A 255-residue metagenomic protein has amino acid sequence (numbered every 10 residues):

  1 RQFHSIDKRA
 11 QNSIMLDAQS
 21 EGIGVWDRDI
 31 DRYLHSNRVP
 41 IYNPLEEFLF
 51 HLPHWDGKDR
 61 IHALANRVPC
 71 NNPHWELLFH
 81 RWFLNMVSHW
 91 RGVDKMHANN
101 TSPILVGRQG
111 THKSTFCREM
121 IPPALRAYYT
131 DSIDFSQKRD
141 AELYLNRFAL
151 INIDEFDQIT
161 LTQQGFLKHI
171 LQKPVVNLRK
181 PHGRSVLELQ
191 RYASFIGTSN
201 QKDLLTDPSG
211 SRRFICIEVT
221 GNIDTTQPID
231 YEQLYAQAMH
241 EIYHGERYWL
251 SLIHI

Functional and structural regions predicted by a protein language model:
R1-W55: Conserved glycine-centered beta->alpha loop in an early N-terminal alpha/beta scaffold
L34-N146: P-loop NTPase catalytic core of nucleic-acid-dependent motor ATPases
A141-N146, K180-T198: AAA+/SF3 P-loop NTPase mechanochemical coupling elements
L150-L171, L205-G210: Conserved AAA+/SF3 P-loop NTPase catalytic/coupling segment centered on the Walker-B
G165-L187: Conserved catalytic/switch belt of AAA+ P-loop NTPases
T206-I223: A short helix-turn-beta junction within AAA+ P-loop NTPase domains corresponding to the substrate/partner-engaging
V219-R247: C-terminal, non-catalytic macromolecule-binding modules
I253-I255: Conserved small/polar residues in nucleotide/adenosyl-binding loops
